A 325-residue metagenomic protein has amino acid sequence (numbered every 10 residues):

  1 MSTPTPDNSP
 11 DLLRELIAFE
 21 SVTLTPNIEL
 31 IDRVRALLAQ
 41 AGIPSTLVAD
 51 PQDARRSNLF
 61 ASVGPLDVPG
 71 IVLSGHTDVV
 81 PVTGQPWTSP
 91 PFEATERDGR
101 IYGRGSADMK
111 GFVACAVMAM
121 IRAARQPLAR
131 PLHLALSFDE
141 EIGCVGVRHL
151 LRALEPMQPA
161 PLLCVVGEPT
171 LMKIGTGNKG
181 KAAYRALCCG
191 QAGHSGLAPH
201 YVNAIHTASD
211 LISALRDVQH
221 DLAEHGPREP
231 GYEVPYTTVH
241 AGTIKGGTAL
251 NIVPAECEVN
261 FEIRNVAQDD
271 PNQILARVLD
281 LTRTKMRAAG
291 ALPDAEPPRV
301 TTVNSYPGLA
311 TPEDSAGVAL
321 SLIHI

Functional and structural regions predicted by a protein language model:
S2-R104, R125-L128: Acidic/His- and Gly-rich active-site-bordering loop/insert found across diverse amide/peptide-bond hydrolases
P4, R185-H324: Metal-dependent amide/peptide-bond hydrolase catalytic core, centered on the "pita-bread" metallohydrolase fold
R14, A114-V117, I121, R148-L151 (+1 more regions): Predominant activation on well-ordered alpha-helical scaffold segments within soluble catalytic domains
A39-A41, R125-L128, P156-P159, K285-P293: Short helix-capping segments at alpha-helix termini
A54-S57, P65-V68, K179-K181, E233-T237 (+1 more regions): A short, glycine/Asx- and small/polar-enriched loop/turn that sits immediately N-terminal to a beta-strand
V82-E96, P161, T176-L187: Acidic-glycine-rich active-site phosphate/pyrophosphate-binding loop
M109-A183: Acidic/histidine-rich catalytic neighborhood of metal-dependent amide-processing enzymes
